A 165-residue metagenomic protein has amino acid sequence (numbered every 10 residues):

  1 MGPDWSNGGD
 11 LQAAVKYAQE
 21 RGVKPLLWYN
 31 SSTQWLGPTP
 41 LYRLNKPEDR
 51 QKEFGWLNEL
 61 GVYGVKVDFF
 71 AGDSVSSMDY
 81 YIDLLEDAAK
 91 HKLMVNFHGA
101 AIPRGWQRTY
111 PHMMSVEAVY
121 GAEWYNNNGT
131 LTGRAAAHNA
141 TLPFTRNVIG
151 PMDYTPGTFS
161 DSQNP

Functional and structural regions predicted by a protein language model:
M1-N164: Aromatic- and carboxylate-enriched substrate-binding clefts and catalytic-loop regions of carbohydrate-active enzymes
